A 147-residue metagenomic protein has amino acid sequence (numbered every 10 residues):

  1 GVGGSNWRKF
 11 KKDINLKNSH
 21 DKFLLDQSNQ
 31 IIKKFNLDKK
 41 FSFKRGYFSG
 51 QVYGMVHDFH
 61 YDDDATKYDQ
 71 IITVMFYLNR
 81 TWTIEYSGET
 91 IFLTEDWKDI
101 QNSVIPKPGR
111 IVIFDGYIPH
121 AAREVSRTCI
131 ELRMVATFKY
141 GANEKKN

Functional and structural regions predicted by a protein language model:
G1-K40: Non-heme Fe(II)/2-oxoglutarate
N29, K33-N147: Catalytic core of non-heme Fe(II) oxygenases with the double-stranded beta-helix
